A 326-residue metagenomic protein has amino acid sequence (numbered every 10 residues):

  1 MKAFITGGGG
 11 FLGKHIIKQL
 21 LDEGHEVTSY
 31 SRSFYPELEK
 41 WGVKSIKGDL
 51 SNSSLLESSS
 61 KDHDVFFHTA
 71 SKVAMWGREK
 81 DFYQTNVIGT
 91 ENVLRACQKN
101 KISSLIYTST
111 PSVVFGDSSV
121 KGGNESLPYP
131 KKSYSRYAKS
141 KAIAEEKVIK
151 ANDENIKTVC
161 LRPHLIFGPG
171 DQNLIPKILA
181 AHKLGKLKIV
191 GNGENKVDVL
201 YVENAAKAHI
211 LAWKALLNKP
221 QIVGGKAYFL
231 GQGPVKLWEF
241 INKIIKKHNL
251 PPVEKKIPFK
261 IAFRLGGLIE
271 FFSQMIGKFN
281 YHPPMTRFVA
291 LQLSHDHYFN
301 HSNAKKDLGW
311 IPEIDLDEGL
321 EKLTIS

Functional and structural regions predicted by a protein language model:
A3-E23: N-terminal Rossmann NAD(P)H-binding glycine-rich loop of SDR-like oxidoreductase domains
E39, V43-I88, A96, G116: NAD(P)H-binding glycine-rich loop region in Rossmannoid oxidoreductase-like domains and their noncatalytic homologs
I88, N92-R136: Conserved Rossmann-fold NAD(P)-dependent oxidoreductase catalytic core, especially the SDR/UDP-sugar
S119-I166: Catalytic helix-loop patch of NAD(P)-dependent Rossmann-fold dehydrogenases
Y134-S135, H164-Q172, N192-N204, G231-G233: Glycine-rich "substrate-gating" loop/helix at the edge of Rossmann-like oxidoreductase active sites
L179-L187, V197-L250: Alpha-helical substrate-binding/gating segment
I245-Q292: Terminal hydrophobic/aromatic helix or amphipathic segment near a protein terminus
F299-D307, I311-S326: Amphipathic terminal alpha-helices
